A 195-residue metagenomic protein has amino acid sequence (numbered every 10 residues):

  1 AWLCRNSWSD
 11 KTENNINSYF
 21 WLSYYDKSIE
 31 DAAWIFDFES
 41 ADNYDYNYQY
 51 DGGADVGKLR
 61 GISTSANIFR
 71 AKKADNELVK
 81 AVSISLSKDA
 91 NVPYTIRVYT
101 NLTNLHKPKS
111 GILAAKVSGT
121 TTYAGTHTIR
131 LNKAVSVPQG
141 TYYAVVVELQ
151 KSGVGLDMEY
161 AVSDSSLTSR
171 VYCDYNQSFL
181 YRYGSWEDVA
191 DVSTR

Functional and structural regions predicted by a protein language model:
A1-T12: Catalytic nucleophile-His microenvironment captured as a short glycine-rich beta-strand/loop that brackets
N6-W8, K133, L149: A mature extracytoplasmic/lumenal domain signature
K11-Y24: A short macromolecule-binding patch
Y24-P108, V135-Y142, E148-R195: Beta-sheet-rich sandwich/jelly-roll-like modules and their strand-loop junctions
P108-T122: Solvent-exposed serine/threonine-rich low-complexity stretches and specific carbohydrate-binding patches
G125-H127: Short strand-edge motifs at loop-to-beta-strand transitions and within beta-strands of extracellular beta-rich domains
